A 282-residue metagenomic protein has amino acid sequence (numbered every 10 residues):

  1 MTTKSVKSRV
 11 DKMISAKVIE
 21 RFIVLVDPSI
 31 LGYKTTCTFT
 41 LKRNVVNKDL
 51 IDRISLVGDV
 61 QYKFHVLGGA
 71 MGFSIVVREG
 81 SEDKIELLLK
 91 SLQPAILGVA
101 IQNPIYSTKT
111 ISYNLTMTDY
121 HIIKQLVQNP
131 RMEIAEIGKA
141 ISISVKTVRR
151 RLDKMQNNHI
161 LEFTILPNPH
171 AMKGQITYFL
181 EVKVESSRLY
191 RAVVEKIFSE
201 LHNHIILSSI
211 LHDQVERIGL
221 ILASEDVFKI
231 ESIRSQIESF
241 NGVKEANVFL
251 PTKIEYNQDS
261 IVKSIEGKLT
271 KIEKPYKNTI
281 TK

Functional and structural regions predicted by a protein language model:
M1-K282: A compositional/biophysical signature of low hydrophobicity enriched in polar/charged and small residues
